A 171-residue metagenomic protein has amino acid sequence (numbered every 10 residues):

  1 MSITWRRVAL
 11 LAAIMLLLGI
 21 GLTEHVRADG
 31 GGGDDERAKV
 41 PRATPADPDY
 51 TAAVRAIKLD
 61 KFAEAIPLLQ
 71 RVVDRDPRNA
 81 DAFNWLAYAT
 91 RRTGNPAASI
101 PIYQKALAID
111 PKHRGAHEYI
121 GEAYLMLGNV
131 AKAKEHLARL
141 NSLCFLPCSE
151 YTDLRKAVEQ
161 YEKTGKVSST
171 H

Functional and structural regions predicted by a protein language model:
I3-T4, G31-A46, K134-H171: Terminal, low-structured helical/coil segments at or just beyond the last alpha-helical repeat
A43-R75: Alpha-helical segment of the N-proximal tetratricopeptide repeat
R75, I109, S142-L146: Structural marker of alpha-solenoid helical repeat scaffolds
W85, Y119, D153-A157: Canonical tetratricopeptide repeat
